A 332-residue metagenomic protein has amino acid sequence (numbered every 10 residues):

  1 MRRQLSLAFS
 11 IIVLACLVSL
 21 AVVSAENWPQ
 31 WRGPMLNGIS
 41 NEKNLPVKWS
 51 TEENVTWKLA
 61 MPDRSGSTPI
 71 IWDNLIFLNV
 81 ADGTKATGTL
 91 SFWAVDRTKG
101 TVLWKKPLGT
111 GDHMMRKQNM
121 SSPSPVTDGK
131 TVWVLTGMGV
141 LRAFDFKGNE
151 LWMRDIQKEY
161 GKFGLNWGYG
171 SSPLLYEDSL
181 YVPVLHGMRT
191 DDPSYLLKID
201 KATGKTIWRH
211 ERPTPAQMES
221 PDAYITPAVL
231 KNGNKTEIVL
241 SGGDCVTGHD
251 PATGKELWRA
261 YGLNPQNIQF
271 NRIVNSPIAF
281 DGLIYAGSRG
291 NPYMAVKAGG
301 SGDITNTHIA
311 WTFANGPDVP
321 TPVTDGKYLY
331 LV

Functional and structural regions predicted by a protein language model:
M1-S6: Positively charged n-region of N-terminal signal peptides that target proteins for export
A8-A21: Bacterial N-terminal signal peptides
V22-V332: Noncatalytic, solvent-exposed loop/strand surfaces of beta-propeller-type extracellular/periplasmic domains
